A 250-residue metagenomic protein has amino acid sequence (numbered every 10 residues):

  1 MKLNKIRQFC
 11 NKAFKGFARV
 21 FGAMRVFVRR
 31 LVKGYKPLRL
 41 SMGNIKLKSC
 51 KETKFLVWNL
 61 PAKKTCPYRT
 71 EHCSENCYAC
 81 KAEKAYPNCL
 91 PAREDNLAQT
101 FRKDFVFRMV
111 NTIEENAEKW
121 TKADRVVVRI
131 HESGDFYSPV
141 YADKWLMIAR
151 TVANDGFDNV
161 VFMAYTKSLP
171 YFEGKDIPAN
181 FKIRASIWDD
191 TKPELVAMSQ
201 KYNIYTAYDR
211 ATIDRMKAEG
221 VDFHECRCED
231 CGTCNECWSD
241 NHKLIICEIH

Functional and structural regions predicted by a protein language model:
K2-H250: Class I S-adenosyl-L-methionine
